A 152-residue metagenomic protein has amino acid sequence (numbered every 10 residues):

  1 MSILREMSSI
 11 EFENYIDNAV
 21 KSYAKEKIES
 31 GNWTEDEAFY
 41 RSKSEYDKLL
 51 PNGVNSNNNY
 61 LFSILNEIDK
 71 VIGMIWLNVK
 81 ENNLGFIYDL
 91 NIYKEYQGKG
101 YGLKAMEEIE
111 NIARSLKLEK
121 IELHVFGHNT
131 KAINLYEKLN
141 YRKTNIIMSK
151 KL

Functional and structural regions predicted by a protein language model:
M1-I3: Extreme N-terminal starter segment of soluble prokaryotic enzymes
E6-Y88, Y93-K94, I112, I146-K151: Acetyl-CoA-dependent GNAT
I92, G98-N111, S115, T130 (+2 more regions): Conserved acetyl-CoA-binding loop-helix of GNAT-fold acetyltransferases
K94, L123-I133, S149-L152: Conserved beta-strand-loop-alpha-helix junction that forms the acyl-donor binding cleft
E137-I146: Conserved acetyl-CoA-binding loop of GNAT-fold acetyltransferases
